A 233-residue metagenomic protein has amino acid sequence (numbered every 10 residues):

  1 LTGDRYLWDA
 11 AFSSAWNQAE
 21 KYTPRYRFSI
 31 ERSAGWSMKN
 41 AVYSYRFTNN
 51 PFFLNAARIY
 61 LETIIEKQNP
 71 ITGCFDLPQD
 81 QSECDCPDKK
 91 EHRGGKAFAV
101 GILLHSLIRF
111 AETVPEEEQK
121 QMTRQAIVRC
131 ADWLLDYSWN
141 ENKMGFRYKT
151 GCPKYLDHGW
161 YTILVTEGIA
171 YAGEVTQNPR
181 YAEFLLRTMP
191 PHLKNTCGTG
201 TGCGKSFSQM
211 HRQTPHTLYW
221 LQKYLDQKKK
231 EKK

Functional and structural regions predicted by a protein language model:
L1-K233: Glycan-recognition and catalytic cores of secretory/periplasmic carbohydrate-active enzymes
